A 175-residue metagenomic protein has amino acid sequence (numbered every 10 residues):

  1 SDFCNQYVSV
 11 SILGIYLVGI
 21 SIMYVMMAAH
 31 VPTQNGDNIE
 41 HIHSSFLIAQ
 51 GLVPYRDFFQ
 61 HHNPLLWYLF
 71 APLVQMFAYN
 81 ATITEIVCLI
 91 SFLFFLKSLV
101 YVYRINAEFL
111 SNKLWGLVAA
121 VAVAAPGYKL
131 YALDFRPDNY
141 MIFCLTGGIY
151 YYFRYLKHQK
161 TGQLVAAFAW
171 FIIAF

Functional and structural regions predicted by a protein language model:
S1-V25: Start-transfer (signal-anchor) and selected internal transmembrane alpha helices of multi-pass inner/ER membrane
A29-S44, Y55-L73, N80-T82: Extracytoplasmic catalytic/substrate-binding loops of multi-pass membrane glycan-assembly enzymes
P64, Y68, A78-V100, F135: Loop-to-helix entry region of an early transmembrane alpha helix in multi-pass inner-membrane enzymes
K97-A125, I142-F143, Q159: Transmembrane-helix signature of polytopic, membrane-embedded enzymes that assemble or transfer cell-envelope glycans
L133-M141: Short acidic/glycine- and proline-prone juxtamembrane loop motifs at membrane-interface regions of multi-pass membrane
T146-A166: Membrane-interface transmembrane helices that cradle and orient dolichyl/undecaprenyl
Q163-F175: Membrane-interface alpha helices of multi-pass inner-membrane proteins
